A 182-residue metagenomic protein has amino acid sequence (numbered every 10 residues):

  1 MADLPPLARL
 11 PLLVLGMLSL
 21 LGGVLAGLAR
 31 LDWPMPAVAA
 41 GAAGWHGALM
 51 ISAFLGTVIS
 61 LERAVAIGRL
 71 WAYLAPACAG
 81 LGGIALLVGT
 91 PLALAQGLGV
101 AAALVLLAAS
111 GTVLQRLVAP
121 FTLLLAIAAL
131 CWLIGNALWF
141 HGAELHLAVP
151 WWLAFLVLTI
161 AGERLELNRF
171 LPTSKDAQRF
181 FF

Functional and structural regions predicted by a protein language model:
M1-F182: Hydrophobic alpha-helical transmembrane segments of multi-pass integral membrane proteins
